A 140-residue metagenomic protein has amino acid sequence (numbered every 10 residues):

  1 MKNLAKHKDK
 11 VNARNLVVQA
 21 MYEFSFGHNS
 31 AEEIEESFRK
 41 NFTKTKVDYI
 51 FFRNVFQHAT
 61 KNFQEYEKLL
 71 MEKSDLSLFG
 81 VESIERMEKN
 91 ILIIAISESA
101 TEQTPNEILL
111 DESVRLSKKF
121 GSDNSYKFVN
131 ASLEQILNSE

Functional and structural regions predicted by a protein language model:
M1-K119, D123-Y126, N130-E140: N-terminal interaction/assembly modules
